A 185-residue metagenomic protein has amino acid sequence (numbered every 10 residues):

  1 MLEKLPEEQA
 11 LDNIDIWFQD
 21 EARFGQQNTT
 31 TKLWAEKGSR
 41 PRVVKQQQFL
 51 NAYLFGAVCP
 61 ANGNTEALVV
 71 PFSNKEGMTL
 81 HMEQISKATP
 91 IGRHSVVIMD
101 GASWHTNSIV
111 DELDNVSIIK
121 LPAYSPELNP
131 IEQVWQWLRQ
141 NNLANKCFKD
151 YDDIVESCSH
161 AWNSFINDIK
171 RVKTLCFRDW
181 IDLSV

Functional and structural regions predicted by a protein language model:
M1-V185: Short functional hotspots at interaction and active-site rims
